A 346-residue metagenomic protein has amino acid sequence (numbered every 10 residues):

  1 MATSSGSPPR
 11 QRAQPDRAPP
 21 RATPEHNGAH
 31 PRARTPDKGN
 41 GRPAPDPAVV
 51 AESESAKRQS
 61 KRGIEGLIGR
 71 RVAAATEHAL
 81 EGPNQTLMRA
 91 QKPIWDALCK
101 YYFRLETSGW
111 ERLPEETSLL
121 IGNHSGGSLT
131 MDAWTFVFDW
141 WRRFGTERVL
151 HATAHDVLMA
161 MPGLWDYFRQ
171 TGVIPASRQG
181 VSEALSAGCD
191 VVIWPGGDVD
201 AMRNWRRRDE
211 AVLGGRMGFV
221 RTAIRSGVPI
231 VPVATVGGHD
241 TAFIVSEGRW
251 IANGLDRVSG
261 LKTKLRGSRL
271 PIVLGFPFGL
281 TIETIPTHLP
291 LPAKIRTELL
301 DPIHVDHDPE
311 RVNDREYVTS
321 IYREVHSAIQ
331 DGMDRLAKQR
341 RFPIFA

Functional and structural regions predicted by a protein language model:
M1-A22, N27: Long, low-complexity, intrinsically disordered segments
S4, K100-E298, P302-H304, E310: Soluble catalytic domains of membrane acyltransferases
R21-E183, G248, S327, D334-A346: Membrane-anchoring hydrophobic helices of lipid-metabolizing enzymes
L80-P83, L87, I174, V212 (+3 more regions): Alpha-helix initiation/capping motif
T287-A346: C-terminal terminal-subdomain/extension
